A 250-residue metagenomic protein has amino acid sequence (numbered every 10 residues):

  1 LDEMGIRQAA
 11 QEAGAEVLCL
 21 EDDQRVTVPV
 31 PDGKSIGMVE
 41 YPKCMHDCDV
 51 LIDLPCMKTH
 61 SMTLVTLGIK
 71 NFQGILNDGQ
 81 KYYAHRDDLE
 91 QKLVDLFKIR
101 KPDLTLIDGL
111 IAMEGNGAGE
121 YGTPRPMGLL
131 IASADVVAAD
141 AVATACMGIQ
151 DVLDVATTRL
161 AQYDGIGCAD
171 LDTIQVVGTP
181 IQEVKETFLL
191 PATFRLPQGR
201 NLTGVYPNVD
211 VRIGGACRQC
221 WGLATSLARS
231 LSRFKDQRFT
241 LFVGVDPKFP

Functional and structural regions predicted by a protein language model:
L1-P250: N-terminal and secondary-structure boundary signal
